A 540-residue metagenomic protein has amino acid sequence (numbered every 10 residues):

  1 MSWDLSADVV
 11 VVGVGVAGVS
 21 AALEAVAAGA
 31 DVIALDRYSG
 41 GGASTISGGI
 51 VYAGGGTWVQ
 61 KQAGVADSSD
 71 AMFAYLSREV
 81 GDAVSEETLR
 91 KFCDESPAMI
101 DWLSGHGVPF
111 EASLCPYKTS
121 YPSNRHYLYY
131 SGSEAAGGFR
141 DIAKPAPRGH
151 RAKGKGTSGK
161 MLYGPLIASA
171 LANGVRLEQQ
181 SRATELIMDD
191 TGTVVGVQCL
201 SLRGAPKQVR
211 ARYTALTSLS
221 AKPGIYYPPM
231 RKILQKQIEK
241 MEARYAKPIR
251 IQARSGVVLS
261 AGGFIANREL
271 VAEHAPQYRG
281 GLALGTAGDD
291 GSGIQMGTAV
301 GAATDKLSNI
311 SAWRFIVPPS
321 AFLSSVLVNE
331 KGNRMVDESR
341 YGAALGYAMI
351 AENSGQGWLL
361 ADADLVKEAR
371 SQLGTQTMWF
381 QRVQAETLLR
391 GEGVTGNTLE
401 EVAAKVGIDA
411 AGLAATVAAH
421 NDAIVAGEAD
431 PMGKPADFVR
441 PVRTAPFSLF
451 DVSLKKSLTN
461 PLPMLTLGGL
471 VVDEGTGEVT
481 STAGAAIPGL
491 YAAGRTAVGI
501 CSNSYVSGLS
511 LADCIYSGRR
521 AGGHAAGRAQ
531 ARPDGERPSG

Functional and structural regions predicted by a protein language model:
V9-A34: N-terminal Rossmann-like FAD-binding beta1-loop-alpha1 element of flavoenzymes
A27-G48: Glycine-rich FAD pyrophosphate-binding loop
Y52-F92: Glycine-rich active-site loop/strand segments that organize a redox cofactor
K91-K247, R268, V417, I424-F450: Conserved redox-cofactor binding core of oxidoreductases
A205-F315, S517-R520: Glycine-rich loop(s) and the adjacent beta-strand/alpha-helix scaffold that form part
I294, A303-I408: An anion/pyrophosphate-binding glycine-rich loop and adjacent beta-alpha core in soluble alpha-beta enzymes
M296-A303, A414, C514-P533: Internal hydrophobic alpha-helix adjacent to the cofactor/substrate pocket in enzyme cavities
G412-I500, S504: A glycine-rich dinucleotide-binding beta-alpha-beta segment and adjacent secondary-structure elements that constitute
